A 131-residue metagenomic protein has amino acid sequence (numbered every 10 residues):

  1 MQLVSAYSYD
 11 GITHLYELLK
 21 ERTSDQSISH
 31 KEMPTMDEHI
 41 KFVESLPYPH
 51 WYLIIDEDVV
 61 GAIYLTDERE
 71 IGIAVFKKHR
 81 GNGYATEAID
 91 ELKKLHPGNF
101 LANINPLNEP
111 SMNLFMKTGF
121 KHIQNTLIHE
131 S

Functional and structural regions predicted by a protein language model:
M1-E17: A short beta-loop-alpha structural element at the N-terminal edge of CoA-dependent acyl/N-acetyltransferase catalytic
Y7, V75, I104: Hydrophobic adenine-recognition pocket in adenosine-nucleotide-binding enzymes
Y9, E17-E32: Helix-loop element at the rim of GNAT/NAT acetyltransferase active sites that forms part of the acceptor-substrate
E32-K78: Acetyl-CoA-dependent GNAT
I63-T66, L92, N103, L114: Long, contiguous binding/interaction regions
G81-L95, E109-K117: Conserved acetyl-CoA-binding loop-helix of GNAT-fold acetyltransferases
H96-L107: Conserved GNAT acetyl-CoA-binding A-motif
N103, K121-S131: Conserved catalytic-core motifs of GNAT/GCN5-like acyltransferases
